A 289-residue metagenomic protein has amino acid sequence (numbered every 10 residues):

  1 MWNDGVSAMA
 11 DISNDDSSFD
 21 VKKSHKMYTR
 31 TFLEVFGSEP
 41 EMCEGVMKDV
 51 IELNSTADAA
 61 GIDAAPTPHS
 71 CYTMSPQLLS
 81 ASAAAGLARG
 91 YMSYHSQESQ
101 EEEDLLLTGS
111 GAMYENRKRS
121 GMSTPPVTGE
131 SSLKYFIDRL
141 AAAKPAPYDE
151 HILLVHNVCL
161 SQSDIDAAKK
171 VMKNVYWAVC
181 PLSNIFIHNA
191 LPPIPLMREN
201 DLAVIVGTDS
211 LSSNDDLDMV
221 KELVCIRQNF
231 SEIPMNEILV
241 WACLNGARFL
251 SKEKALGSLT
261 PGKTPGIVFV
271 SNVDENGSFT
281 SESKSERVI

Functional and structural regions predicted by a protein language model:
D4-A8, V175: Short acidic/polar active-site loop segments enriched in Thr and Asp
M9-I12, H69: Structural motif
D16-H25, M47-Y176, H188-V204, K254: Histidine/acidic residue-rich metal-binding segments in metalloenzymes
M27-P40, Y91-S93, Q97: Acidic, His- and aromatic-enriched active-site or binding-groove loops in soluble protein domains that engage sugars
V35-S38, P66, E253, P261: A structural signal for the main folded, soluble domain(s) of proteins
S38-M47, E103, F186-L191, D215-L217 (+1 more regions): Short, charged, surface-exposed secondary-structure boundary motifs
S70, S96, L182, D209-S210: Active-site metal-binding loops of divalent metal-dependent hydrolases
A142, P181, A190-N272, N276: His/Asp/Glu-enriched, well-ordered alpha-helical/loop segment that forms or immediately abuts the divalent-metal
